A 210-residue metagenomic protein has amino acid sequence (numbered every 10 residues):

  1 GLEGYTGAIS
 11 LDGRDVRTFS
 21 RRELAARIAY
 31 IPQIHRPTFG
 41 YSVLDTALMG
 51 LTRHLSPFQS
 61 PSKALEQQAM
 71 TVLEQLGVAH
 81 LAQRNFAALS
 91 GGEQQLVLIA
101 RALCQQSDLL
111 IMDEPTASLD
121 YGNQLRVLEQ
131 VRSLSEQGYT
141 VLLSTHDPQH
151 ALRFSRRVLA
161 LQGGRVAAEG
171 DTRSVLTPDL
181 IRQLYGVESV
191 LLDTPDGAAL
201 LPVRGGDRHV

Functional and structural regions predicted by a protein language model:
G7-D15, L24: Conserved ABC transporter NBD signature motif
L48, K63-L81, Q106: Conserved ABC ATPase "signature" region
N85-L89, E93: Conserved ABC ATPase signature
L110-D113: Catalytic Walker B motif of ABC-type/P-loop ATPase nucleotide-binding domains
T145-H146: H-loop/switch region of ABC-family ATPase nucleotide-binding domains
R182-V210: ABC ATPase nucleotide-binding domains
